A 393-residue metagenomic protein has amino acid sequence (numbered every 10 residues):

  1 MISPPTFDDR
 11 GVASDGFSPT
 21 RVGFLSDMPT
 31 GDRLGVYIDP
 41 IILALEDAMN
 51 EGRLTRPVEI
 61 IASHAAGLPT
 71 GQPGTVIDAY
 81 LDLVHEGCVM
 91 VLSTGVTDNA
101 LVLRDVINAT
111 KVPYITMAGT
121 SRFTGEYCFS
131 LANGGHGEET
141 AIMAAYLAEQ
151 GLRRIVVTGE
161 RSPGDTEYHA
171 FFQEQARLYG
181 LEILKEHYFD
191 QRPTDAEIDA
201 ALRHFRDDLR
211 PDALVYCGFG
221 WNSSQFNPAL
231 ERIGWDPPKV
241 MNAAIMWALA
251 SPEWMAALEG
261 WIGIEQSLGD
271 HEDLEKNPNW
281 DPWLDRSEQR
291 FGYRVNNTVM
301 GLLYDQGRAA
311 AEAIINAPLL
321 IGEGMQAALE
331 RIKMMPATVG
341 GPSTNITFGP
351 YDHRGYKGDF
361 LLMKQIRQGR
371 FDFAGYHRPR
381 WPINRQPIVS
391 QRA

Functional and structural regions predicted by a protein language model:
M1-A393: Extracytosolic ligand-binding ectodomains
